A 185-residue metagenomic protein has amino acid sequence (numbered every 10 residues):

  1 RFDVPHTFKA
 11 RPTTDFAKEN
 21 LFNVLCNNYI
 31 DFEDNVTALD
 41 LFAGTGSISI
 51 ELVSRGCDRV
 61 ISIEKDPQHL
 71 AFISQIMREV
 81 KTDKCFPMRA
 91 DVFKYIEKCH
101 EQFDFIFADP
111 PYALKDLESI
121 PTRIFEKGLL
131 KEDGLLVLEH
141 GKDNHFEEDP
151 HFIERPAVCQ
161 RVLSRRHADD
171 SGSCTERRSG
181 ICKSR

Functional and structural regions predicted by a protein language model:
R1-R185: Class I S-adenosyl-L-methionine-dependent methyltransferase catalytic core
